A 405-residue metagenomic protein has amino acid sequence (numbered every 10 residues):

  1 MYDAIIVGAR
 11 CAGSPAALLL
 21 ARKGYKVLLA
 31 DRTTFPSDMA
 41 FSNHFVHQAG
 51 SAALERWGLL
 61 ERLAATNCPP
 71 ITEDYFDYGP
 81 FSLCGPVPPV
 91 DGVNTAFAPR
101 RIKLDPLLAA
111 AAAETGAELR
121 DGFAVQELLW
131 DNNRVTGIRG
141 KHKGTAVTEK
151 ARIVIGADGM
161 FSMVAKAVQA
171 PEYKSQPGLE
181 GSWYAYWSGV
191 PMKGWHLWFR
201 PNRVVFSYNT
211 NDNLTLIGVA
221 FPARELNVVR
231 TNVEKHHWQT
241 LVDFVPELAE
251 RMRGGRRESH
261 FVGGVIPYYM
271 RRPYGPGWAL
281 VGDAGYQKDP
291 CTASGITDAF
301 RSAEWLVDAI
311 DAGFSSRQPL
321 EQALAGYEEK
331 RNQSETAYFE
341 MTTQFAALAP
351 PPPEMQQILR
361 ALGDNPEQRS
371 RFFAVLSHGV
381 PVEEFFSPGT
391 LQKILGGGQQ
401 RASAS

Functional and structural regions predicted by a protein language model:
M1-A12: Beta1/beta-strand and adjacent pyrophosphate-binding region of the FAD-binding site in flavoprotein oxidoreductases
V7, L18-S42: Glycine-rich FAD pyrophosphate-binding loop
A40-Y78: N-terminal FAD cofactor-binding segment of flavoenzymes
A49, V90-A110, M163, A185 (+1 more regions): Short beta-strand to alpha-helix junction loop
T66-N67, V229-A309, F314-S315: FAD/FMN-dependent oxidoreductases across multiple families
F81-P99, G137-R139, A220-R224: Helix-loop-beta segment of a Rossmann-like dinucleotide-binding subdomain
A111-L248: Predominantly flavin-linked oxidoreductase catalytic cores and closely associated redox partners
D311-S405: C-terminal helical "tail/cap" subdomain of flavin- and related membrane-associated enzymes
